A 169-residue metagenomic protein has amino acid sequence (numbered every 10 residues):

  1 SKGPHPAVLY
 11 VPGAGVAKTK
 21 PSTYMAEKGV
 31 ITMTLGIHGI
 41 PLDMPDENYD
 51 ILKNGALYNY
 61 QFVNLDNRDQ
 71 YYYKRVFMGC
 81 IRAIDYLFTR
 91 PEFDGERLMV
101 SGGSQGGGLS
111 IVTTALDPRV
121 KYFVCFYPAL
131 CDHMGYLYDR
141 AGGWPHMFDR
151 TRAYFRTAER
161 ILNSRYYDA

Functional and structural regions predicted by a protein language model:
P4-A14: Short beta-strand element of the alpha/beta-hydrolase
P6, T19-K28, G36, G103 (+3 more regions): Non-catalytic cap/lid and distal C-terminal segments of serine-dependent acyl enzymes
G13-A17, S104-Q105: Short beta->alpha connector loops
T19, T23-M78, G135-W144: Cap/lid segment of the alpha/beta-hydrolase catalytic domain
N59-S104, V120: Gly/Ser-rich "nucleophile elbow"/oxyanion-hole loop immediately N-terminal to the catalytic nucleophile in hydrolases
G107, I111-E159: Hydrolase active-site cap/lid region
I161-A169: Serine-hydrolase catalytic core
